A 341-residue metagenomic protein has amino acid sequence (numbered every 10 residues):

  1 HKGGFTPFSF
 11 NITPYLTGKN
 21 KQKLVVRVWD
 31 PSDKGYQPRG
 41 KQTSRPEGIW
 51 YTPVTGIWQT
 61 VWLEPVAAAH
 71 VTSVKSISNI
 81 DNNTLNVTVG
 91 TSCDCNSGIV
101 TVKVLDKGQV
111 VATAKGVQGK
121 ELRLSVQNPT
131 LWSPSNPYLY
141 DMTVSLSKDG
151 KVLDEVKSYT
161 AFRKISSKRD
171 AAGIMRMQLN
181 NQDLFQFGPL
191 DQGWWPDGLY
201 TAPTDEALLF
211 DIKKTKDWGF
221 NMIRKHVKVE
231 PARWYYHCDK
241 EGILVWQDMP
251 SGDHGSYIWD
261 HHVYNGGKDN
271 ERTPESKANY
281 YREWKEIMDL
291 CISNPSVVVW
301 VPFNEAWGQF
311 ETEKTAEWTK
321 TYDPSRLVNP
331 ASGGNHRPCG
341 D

Functional and structural regions predicted by a protein language model:
H1-H70, D94-N96, K107-Q109, V229-A232 (+2 more regions): Accessory beta-strand-rich segments of carbohydrate-active enzymes
P7-P14, G119-N128: Exposed aromatic-hydrophobic patches
L16-K21, G35-Y36, S125-L139: Short glycine/proline/serine/threonine-rich loop/turn segments at secondary-structure transition edges
V25-R27, D141-S145: Extracellular recognition modules
P65-C95, A171-R176: Surface beta-strand/loop "capping" patches
V74-K75, T143-T215: N-terminal carbohydrate-binding accessory modules
T84-G116, L122: Beta-strand-rich binding/interaction modules
I212-K213, M222-D341: Substrate-binding/catalytic cleft of secreted carbohydrate-active enzymes, primarily glycoside hydrolases
